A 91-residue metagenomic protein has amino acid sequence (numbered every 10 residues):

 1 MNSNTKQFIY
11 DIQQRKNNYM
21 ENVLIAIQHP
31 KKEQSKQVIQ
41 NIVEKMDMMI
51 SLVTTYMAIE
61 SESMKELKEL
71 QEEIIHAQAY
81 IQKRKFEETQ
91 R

Functional and structural regions predicted by a protein language model:
M1, E33, Q37-E44, E62 (+1 more regions): Low-complexity, intrinsically disordered or weakly predicted helical/coil tracts enriched in serine/threonine
S3-Q40: N-terminal acidic leader/helix
N4, M49-L52, L67: Absolute N-terminal positional cue centered near the fourth residue
F8, T55-R91: Charged low-complexity stretches with an acidic bias
I12, Q28-P30, N41-K45, E62 (+2 more regions): Compositionally biased, intrinsically disordered low-complexity segments
V38-M57: Amphipathic, non-membrane alpha-helical rod segments
